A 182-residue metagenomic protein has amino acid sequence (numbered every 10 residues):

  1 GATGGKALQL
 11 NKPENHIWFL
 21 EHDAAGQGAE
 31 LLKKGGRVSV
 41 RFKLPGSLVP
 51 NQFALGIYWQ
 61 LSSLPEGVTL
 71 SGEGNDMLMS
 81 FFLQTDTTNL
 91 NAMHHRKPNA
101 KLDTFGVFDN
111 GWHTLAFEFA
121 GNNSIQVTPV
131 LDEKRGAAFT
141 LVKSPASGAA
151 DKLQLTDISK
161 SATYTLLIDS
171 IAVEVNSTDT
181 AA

Functional and structural regions predicted by a protein language model:
G1-K6: Extracytoplasmic low-complexity segments
Q9-N91: Secretory/extracellular carbohydrate-interaction modules and structurally similar beta-sandwich "look-alikes"
G56-Y58, T128-V130, A172: Beta-strand signatures of extracellular beta-sandwich domains
N91-T114: Short, aromatic/His-centered strand-loop micro-motif at the edge of beta-sheets
N110-G121, I125-P129: Short tryptophan-centered beta-strand motifs in secreted/extracellular beta-sheet-rich domains of glycan-recognition
F139-S170: Flexible glycan-contacting loops in extracellular carbohydrate-active proteins
S170-A182: Extended recognition patches within non-cytosolic domains
